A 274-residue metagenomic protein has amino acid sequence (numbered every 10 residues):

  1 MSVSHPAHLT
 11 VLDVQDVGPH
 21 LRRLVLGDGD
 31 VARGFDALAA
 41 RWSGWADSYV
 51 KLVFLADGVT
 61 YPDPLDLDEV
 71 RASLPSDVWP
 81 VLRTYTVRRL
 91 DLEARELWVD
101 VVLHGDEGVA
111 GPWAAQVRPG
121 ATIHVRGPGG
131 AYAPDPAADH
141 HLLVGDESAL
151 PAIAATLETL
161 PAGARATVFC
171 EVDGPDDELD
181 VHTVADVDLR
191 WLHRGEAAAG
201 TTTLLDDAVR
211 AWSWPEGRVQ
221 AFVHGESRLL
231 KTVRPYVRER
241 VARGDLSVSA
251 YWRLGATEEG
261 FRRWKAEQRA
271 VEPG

Functional and structural regions predicted by a protein language model:
M1-G274: Extended, composition-driven regions rather than compact fold-specific motifs
